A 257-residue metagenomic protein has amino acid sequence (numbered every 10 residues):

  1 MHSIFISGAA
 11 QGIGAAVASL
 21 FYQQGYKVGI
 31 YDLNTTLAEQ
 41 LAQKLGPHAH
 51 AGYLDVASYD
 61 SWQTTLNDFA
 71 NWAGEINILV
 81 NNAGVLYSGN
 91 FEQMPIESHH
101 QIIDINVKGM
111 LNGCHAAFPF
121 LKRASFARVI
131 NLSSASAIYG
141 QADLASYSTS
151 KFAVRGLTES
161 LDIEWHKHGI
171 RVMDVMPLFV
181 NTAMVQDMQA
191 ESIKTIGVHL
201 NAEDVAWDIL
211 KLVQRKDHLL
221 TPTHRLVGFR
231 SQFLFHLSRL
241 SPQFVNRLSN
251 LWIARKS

Functional and structural regions predicted by a protein language model:
A10-Q11: Conserved glycine-rich cofactor-binding loop
Q24-Q40: Conserved glycine-rich Rossmann-like NAD(P)H-binding loop of the short-chain dehydrogenase/reductase
T35, G52-T64, I96: The beta1-alpha1 cofactor-binding region of Rossmann-like NAD(H)/NADP(H)-dependent oxidoreductases
N90-F91, P95-I103: Substrate-binding pocket helix/loop in short-chain dehydrogenase/reductase
C114, S150: Active-site helix of classical SDR
S134: Residue(s) in the substrate-gating loop at a strand-loop-helix junction that position the organic substrate next
D174, K194-Q232: C-terminal helical subdomain
